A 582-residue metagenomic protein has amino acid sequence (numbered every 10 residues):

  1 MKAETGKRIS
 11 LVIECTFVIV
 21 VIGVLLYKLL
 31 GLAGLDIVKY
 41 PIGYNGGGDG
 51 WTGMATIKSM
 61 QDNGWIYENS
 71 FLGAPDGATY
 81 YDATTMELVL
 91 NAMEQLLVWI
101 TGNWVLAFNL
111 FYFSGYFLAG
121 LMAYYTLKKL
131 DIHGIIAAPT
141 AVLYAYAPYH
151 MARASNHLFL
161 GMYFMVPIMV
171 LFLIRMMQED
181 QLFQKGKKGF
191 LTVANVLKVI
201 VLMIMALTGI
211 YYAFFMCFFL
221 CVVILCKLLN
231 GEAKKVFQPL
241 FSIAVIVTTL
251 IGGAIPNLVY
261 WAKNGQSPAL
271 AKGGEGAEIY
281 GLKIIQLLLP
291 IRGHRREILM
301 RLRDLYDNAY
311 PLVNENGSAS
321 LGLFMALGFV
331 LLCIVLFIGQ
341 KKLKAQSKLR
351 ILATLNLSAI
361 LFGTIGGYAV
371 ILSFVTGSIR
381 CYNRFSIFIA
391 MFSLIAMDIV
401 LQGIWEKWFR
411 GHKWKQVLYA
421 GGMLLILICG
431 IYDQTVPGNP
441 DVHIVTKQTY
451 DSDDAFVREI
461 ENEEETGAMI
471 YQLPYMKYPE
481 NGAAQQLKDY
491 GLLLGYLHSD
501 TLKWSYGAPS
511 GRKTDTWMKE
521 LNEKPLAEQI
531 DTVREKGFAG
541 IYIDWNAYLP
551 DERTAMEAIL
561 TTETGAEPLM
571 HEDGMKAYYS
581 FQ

Functional and structural regions predicted by a protein language model:
M1-L35, F237-I246, G339-A353, V417-M423: Start-transfer (signal-anchor) and selected internal transmembrane alpha helices of multi-pass inner/ER membrane
I13-I22, I200-V201, I224, E232-L258 (+3 more regions): Hydrophobic alpha-helical membrane-interfacial segments at the cytosolic entry of transmembrane helices
I22-A119, A147-Y163, G281, L288-E315 (+2 more regions): Membrane-interface coil-to-helix junctions
V24, F111-L130, G134-L228, I243-G253 (+1 more regions): Membrane-embedded helix bundles of polyisoprenyl
K39-G47, H150-L160, L270-G276, R301-L323 (+6 more regions): Membrane-helix boundary/interfacial segments in multi-pass membrane proteins
G47-G50, G253-L336, P509, E567: Periplasmic/ER-lumenal interhelical loops and adjacent helix-loop junctions in multi-pass membrane proteins
I243-T248, I395, V400-Q434: Signature aromatic-anchored transmembrane alpha helix within multi-pass, membrane-resident enzymes that catalyze glycan
Y419-D500: Extracytoplasmic
